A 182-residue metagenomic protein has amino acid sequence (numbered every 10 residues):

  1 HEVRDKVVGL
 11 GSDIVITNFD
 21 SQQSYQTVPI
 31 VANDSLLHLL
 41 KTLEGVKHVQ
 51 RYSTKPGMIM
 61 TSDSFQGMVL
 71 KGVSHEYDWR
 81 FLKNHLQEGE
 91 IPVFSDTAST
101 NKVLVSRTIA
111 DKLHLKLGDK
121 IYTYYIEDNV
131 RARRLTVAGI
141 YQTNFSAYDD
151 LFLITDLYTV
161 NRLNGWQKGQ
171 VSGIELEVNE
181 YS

Functional and structural regions predicted by a protein language model:
H1-V69, F94-D96: Hydrophobic, regular-secondary-structure patches
G9-G11, D63-M68, A98-T100, K116-G118 (+3 more regions): Extracytoplasmic
I14-V15, L70, L153, I174: Well-ordered beta-strand positions enriched in small/hydrophobic/aromatic, beta-favoring residues
Q22-S24, K55-I59, E76-D78, A110-K112 (+3 more regions): Short beta-strands and strand-coil junctions in structured, solvent-facing domains, enriched
K71-K112: Short beta-strand boundary microenvironments
K112-R133: Short conserved beta-strand and strand-loop elements enriched in small hydrophobics with frequent Asp/Gly
I126-S182: Mechanotransmission and gating elements of multispan inner-membrane complexes involved in transport and envelope
